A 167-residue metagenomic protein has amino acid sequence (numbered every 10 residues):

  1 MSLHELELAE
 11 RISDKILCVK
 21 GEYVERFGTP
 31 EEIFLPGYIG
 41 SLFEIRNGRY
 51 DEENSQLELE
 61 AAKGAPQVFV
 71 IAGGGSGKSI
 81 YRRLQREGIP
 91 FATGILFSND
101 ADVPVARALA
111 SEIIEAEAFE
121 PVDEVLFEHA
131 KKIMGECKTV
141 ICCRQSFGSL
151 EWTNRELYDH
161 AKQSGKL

Functional and structural regions predicted by a protein language model:
L3-H4: H-loop/switch region of ABC-family ATPase nucleotide-binding domains
A9-R11: A short, surface-exposed alpha-helical micro-motif characterized by mixed small hydrophobic and charged/polar residues
D14: Receiver (REC) domain switch/active-site residues of two-component response regulators
L17, G21-R26, E31-E32: Conserved switch/coupling elements of ABC/ABC-like ATPase nucleotide-binding domains
P36: Generic structural marker for isolated residues within well-ordered, non-membrane alpha-helices of soluble domains
I39: Divalent-cation-coordinating short motifs within acidic/hydroxyl- or histidine-rich contexts, strongest in von
E44-H129, T139-Y158, G165-K166: ABC ATPase nucleotide-binding domains
